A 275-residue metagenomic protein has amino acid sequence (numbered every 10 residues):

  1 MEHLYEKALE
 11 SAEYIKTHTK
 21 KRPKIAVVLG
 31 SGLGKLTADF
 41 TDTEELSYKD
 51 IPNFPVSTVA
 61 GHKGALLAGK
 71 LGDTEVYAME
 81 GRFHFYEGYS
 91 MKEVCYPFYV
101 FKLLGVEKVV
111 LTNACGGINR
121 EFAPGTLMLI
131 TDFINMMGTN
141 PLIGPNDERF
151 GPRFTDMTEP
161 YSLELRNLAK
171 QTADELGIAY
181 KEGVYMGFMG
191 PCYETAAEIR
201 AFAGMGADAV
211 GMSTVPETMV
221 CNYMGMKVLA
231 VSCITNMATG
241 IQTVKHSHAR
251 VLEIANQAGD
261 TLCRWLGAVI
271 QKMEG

Functional and structural regions predicted by a protein language model:
M1-M157: Metabolite-binding pocket within alpha/beta catalytic cores that recognizes anionic/polar moieties
Y14, H18, E164, L168-A179 (+1 more regions): Generic non-transmembrane alpha-helical segments
F101-G105, A203, N222: Non-catalytic positions within long, well-ordered alpha-helices that form the structural scaffold/packing of enzyme
E107, D208, K227: Short acidic/polar active-site loop segments enriched in Thr and Asp
N146-Y185: Metal-dependent peptidase/peptidase-like ectodomains
Q171-D208, M273: Active-site/ligand-binding-proximal alpha/beta "capping" segment
M212-R250: Zn-dependent metallopeptidase/amidohydrolase metal-coordination segment
T239-G275: His/Asp/Glu-rich mid-to-C-terminal helical/loop segments that flank catalytic regions of hydrolases
